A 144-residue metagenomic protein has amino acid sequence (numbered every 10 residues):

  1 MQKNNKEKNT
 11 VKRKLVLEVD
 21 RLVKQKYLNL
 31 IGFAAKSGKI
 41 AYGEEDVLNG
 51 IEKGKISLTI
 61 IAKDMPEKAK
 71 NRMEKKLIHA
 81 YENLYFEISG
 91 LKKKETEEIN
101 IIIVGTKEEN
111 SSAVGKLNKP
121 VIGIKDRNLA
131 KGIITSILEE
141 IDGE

Functional and structural regions predicted by a protein language model:
Q2-K55, K68-E74: Ribosome large-subunit tunnel/peptidyl-transferase-proximal elements
G32-A35, E52, I78, G115-N118 (+2 more regions): Signal for well-folded cores of large energy- and translation-related assemblies
G54-S57, E97-I99, N118-K119: Short glycine-/polar-rich loops that comprise or flank the Walker A/P-loop and associated switch/sensor motifs
S57-K63: Acidic beta-strand-to-loop metal/phosphate-binding motif
D64-E67, L129: Gly/Ser/Thr-rich loops at beta-strand to alpha-helix junctions that form or flank small-molecule/cofactor-binding
A69-I88, E140-I141: A short, gly/pro- and small-residue-rich
A80-K116: Mid-chain, well-packed structural core segment of small domains
I102-E144: Helix-rich interaction surfaces within compact, conserved domain-sized segments that mediate assembly or partner
